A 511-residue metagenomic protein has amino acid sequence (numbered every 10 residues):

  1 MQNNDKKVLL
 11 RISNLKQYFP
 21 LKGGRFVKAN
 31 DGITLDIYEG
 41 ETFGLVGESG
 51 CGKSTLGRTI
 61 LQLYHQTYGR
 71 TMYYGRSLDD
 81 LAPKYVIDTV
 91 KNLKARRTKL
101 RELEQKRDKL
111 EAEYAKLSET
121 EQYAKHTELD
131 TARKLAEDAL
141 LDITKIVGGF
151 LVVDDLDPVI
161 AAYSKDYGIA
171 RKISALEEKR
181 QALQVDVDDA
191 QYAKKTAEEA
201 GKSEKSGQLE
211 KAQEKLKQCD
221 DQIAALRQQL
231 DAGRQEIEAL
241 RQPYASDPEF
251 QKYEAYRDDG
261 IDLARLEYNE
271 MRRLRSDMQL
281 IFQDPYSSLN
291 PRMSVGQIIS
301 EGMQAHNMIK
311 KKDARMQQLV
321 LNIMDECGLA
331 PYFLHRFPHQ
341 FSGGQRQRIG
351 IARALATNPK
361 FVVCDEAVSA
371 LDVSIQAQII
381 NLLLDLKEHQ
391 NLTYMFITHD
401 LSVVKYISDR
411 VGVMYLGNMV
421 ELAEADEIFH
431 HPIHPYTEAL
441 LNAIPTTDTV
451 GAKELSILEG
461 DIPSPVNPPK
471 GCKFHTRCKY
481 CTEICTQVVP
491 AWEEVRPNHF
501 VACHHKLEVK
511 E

Functional and structural regions predicted by a protein language model:
N3-V8, K22, F26, D79-A82 (+4 more regions): Charged, flexible cofactor/metal-binding loops and thiol motifs
E48, Q62-H65, T89, A367-L371 (+1 more regions): P-loop NTP-binding/switch modules centered on Walker-like glycine-rich loops
G69-D80, Q242, S246-D262: Conserved ABC transporter NBD signature motif
A314-Y332, L441: Conserved ABC ATPase "signature" region
F337-F341, Q345: Conserved ABC ATPase signature
N358: Conserved catalytic motifs of ABC-family nucleotide-binding domains
